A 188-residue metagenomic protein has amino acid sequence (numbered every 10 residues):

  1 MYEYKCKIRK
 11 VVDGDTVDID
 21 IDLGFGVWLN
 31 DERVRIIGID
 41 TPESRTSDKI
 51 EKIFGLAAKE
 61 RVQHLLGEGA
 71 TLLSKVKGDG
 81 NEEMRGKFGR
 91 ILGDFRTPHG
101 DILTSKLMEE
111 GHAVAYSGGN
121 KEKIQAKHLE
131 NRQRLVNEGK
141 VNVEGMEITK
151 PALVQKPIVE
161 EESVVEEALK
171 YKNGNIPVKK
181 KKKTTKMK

Functional and structural regions predicted by a protein language model:
M1-K188: Small beta-barrel nucleic-acid-binding modules, primarily SNase/OB-fold domains and secondarily Tudor-like barrels
